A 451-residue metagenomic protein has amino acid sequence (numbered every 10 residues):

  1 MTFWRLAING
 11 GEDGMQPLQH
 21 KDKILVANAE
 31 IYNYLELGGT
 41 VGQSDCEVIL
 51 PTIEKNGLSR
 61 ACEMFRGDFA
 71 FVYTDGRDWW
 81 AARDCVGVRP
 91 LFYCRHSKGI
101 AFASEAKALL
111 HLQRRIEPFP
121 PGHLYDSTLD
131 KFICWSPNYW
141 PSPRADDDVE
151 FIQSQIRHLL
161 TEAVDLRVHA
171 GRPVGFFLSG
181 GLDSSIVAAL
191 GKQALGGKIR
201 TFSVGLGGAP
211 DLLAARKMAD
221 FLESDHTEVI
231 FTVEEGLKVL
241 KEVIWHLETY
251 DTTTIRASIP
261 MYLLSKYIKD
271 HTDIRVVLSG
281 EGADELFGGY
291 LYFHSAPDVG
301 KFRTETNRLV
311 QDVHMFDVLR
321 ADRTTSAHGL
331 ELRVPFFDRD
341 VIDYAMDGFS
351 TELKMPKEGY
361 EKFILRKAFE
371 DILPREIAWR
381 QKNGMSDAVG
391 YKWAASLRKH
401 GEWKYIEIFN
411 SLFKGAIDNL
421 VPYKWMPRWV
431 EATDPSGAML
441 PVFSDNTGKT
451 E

Functional and structural regions predicted by a protein language model:
M1-H246, R275, E376: Cysteine-centered catalytic environments shared across enzyme families
Y34-L35, R89-P90, E285-G289, A388: Short catalytic/ligand-binding loop motif for oxyanion handling, primarily in non-cytosolic enzymes, centered on
V41, D45, F65, V149-I156 (+10 more regions): Hydrophobic (often cysteine-bearing) scaffold residues that line and stabilize catalytic clefts of nucleotide/cofactor
D147-F151, L178, G205-G207, T252-I255 (+3 more regions): Short, contiguous acidic/charged loop-to-helix segments that flank catalytic cores in large enzymes
D183, G282-D284: Catalytic metal-binding/acid-base residues of hydrolase active sites
G207, L212-S265, H271, Y292-K301 (+2 more regions): ATP-dependent adenylate-handling ligase core
H271-I274, D284: Catalytic cores of RNA-modifying enzymes
D273-S279, L291, F302-E451: Adenosyl-5′-phosphate
